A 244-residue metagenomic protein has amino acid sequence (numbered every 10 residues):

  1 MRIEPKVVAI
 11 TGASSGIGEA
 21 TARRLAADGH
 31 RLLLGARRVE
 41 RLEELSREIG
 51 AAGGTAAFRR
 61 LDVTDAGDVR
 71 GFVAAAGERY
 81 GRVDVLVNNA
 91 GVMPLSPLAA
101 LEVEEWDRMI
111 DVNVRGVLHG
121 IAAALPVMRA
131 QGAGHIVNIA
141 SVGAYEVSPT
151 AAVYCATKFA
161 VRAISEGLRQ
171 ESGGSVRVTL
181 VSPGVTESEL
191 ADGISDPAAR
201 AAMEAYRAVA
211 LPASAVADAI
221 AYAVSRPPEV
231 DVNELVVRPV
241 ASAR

Functional and structural regions predicted by a protein language model:
S14-S15: Conserved glycine-rich cofactor-binding loop
H30-L45: Conserved glycine-rich Rossmann-like NAD(P)H-binding loop of the short-chain dehydrogenase/reductase
V39, R60-G71, V103: The beta1-alpha1 cofactor-binding region of Rossmann-like NAD(H)/NADP(H)-dependent oxidoreductases
P97-L98, E105-D107: Substrate-binding pocket helix/loop in short-chain dehydrogenase/reductase
I121, T157: Active-site helix of classical SDR
S141: Residue(s) in the substrate-gating loop at a strand-loop-helix junction that position the organic substrate next
G174, L180-V181, R200-A243: C-terminal helical subdomain
